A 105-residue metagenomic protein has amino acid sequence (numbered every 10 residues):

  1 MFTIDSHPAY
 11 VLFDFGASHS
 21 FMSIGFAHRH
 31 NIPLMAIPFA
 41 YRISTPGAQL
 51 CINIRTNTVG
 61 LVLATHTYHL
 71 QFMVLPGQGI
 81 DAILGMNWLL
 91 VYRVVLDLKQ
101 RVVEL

Functional and structural regions predicted by a protein language model:
M1-L105: Aspartic protease
